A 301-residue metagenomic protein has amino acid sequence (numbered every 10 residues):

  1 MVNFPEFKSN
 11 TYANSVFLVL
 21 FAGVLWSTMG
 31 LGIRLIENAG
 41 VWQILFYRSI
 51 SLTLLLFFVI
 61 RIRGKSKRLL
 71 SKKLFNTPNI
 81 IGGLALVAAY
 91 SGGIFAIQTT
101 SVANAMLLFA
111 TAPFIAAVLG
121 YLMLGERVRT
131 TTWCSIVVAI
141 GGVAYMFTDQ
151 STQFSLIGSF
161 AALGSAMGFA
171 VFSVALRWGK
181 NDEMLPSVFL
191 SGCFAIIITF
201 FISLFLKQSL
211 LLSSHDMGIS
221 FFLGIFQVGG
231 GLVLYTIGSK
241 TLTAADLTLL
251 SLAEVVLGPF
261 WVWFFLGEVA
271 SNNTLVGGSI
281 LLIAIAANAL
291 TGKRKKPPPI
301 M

Functional and structural regions predicted by a protein language model:
M1-F46, L84, S151-W178, I197 (+1 more regions): Glycine-/small-residue-enriched transmembrane alpha-helix faces in small-molecule transporters and effluxers
V2-F4, F17, S49, D216 (+1 more regions): C-terminal-most transmembrane helix of multi-pass membrane proteins
A13-L18, Q43-V59, T77, T132-V138 (+3 more regions): Hydrophobic alpha-helical transmembrane segments of multi-pass integral membrane proteins, especially transporters
S27, F57, G83, V87 (+9 more regions): Hydrophobic/small/kink-forming positions within alpha-helical transmembrane segments of polytopic membrane proteins
Y47, A105-T111, L176-I196, V228-F264: Helix-helix packing/entry segments at the starts of transmembrane helices
L56, L86, L119, V128-T148 (+3 more regions): Hydrophobic transmembrane alpha-helices of multi-pass small-molecule transport proteins
F58-I60, G93, A112-C134, V256-V276: C-terminal transmembrane-helix exit sites in multi-pass transporters
R63-N104, F109, G224-L242: Specific transmembrane alpha-helical segments of multi-pass solute transporters/efflux pumps, especially DMT/EamA
